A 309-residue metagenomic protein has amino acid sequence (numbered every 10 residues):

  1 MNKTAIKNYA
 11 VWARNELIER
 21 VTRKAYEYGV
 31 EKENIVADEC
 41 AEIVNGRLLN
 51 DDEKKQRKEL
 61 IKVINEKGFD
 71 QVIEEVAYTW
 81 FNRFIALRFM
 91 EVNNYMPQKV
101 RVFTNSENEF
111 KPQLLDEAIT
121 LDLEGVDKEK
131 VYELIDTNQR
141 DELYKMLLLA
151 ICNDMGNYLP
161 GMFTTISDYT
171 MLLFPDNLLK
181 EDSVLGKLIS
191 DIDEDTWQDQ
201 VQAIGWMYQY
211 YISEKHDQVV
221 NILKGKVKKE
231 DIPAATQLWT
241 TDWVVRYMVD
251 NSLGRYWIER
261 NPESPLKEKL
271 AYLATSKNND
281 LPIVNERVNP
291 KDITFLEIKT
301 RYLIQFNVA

Functional and structural regions predicted by a protein language model:
M1-A309: Preference for the N-terminal adenyl/adenosyl cofactor-binding alpha/beta module
